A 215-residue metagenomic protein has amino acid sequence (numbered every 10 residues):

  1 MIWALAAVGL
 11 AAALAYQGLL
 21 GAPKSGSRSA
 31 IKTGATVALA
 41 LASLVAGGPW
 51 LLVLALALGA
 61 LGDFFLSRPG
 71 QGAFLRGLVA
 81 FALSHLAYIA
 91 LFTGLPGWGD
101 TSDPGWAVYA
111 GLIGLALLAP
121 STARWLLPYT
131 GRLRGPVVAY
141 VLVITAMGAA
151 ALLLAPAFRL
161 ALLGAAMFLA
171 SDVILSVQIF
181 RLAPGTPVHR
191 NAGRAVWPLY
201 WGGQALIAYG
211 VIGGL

Functional and structural regions predicted by a protein language model:
M1-L215: Polytopic alpha-helical membrane-helix bundles and their juxtamembrane interface segments in multi-pass membrane
